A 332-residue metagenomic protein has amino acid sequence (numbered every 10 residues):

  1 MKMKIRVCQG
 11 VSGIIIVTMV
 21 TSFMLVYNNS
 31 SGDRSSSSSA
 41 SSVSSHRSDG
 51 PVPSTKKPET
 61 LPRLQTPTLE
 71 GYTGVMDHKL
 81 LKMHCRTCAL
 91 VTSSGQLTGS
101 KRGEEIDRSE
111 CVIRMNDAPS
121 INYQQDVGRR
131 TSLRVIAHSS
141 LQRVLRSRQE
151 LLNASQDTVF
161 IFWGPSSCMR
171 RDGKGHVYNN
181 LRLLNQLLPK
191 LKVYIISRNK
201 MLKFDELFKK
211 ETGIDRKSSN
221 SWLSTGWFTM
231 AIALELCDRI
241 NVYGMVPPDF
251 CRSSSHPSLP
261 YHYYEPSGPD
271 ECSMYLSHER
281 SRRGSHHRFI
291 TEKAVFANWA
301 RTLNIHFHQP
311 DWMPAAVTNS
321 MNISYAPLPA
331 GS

Functional and structural regions predicted by a protein language model:
K2-S332: Metal-ion/cofactor- or nucleotide/acyl-coenzyme-handling active-site neighborhoods
